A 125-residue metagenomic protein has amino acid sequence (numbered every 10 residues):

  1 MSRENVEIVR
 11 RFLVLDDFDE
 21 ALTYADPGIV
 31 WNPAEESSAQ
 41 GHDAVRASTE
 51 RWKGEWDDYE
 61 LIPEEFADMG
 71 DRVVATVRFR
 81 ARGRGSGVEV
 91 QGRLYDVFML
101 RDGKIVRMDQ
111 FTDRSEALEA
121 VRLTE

Functional and structural regions predicted by a protein language model:
M1-E125: C-terminal and inter-domain tail/linker signature
